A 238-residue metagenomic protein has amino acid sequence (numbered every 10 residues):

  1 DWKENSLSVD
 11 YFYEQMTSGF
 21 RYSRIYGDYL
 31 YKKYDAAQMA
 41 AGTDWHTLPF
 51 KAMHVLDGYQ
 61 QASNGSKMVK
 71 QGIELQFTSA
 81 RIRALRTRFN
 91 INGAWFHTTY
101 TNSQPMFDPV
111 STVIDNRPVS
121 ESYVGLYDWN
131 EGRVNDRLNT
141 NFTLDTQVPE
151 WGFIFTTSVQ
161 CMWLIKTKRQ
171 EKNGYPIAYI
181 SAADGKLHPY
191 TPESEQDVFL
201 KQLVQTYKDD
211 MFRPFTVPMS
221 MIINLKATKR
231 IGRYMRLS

Functional and structural regions predicted by a protein language model:
D1, R88-N90, Y123-S238: Conserved C-terminal beta-signal and adjacent last beta-strands/turns of outer-membrane beta-barrel proteins
D1-G58: Membrane-embedded beta-barrel scaffold of Gram-negative outer-membrane proteins
D10-F12, S66, T78, T228: Surface-exposed loop and edge beta-strand positions of immunoglobulin-like domains
Q15-A37, T101-D108, K168-K186: Short, solvent-exposed beta-strand-terminating loops
Y31-D35, G42-F50, V110-V113, Y179-A182 (+1 more regions): Low-complexity, flexible helical/coil segments
A37-E171: Gram-negative outer-membrane beta-barrel transporters
